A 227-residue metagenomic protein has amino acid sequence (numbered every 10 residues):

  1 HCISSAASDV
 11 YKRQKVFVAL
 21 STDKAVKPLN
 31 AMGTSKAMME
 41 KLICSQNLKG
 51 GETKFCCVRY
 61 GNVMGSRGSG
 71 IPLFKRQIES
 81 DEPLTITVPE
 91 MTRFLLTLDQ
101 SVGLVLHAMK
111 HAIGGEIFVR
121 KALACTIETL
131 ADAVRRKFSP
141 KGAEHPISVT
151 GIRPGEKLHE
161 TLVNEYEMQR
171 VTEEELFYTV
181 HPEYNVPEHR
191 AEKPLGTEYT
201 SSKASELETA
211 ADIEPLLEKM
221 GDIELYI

Functional and structural regions predicted by a protein language model:
H1-Y11: Single conserved hydrophobic/aromatic residue that forms the stacking wall/gate of nucleotide- or nucleobase-binding
K12-V16, E52-T53: A short helix->loop->beta-strand "cap" motif at the edges of active sites that frequently abuts
F17-T22, V58-Y60: SDR active-site strand-loop-helix element
D23-K27, V63-S66: Conserved catalytic-site region of short-chain dehydrogenase/reductase
M32: Catalytic tyrosine of NAD(P)H-dependent dehydrogenase/reductases that use a Tyr as the general acid/base
S35: Active-site helix of classical SDR
M38: Active-site His/Glu-centered metal-binding helix of metallohydrolases
K41-I227: Strand-loop microenvironment adjacent to phosphate/nucleotide-handling motifs in alpha/beta enzyme folds
